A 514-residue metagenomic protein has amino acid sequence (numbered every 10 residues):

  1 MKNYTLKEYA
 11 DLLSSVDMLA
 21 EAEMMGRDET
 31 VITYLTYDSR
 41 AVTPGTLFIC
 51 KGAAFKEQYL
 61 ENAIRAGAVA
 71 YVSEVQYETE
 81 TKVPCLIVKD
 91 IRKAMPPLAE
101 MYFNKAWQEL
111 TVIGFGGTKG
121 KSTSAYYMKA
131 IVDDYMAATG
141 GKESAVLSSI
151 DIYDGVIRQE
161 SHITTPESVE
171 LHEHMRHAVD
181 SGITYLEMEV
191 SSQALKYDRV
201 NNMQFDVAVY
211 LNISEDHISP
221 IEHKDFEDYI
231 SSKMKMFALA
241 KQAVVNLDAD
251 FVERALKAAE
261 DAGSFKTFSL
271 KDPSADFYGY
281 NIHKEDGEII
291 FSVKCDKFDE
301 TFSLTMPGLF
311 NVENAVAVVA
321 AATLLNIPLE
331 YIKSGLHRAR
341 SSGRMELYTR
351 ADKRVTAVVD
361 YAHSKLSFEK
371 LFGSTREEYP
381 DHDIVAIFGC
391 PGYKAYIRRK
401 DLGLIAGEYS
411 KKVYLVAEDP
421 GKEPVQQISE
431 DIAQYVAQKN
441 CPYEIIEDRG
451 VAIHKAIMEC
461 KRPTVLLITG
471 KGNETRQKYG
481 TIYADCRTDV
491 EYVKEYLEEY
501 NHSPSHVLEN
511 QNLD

Functional and structural regions predicted by a protein language model:
M1-M18, P44-L47, A53, S264 (+4 more regions): ATP-dependent carboxylate-amine ligase
M1-P97, M101, Y278-Y280, S303 (+3 more regions): N-terminal leader/targeting and accessory segments in enzymes
L47, A70, V207, Q242 (+1 more regions): Well-ordered beta-strand positions
E57-S73, C85-A94, D206-L211, E227-S232 (+3 more regions): A short, gly/pro- and small-residue-rich
V69-T79, S148-D151, L247-F251, L270-K271 (+1 more regions): Short, polar loop motifs at secondary-structure junctions
S73, K89, S148, V190 (+4 more regions): Short loop/edge segments at beta-strand edges and connector loops that shape dinucleotide/nucleotide cofactor-binding
E78-T81, D180-S181, K196, D206-A357 (+3 more regions): Acidic, Mg2+-coordinating active-site environments of NTP-dependent enzymes
M95-A243, L247, F251-S264, Y379 (+1 more regions): Phosphate-binding loop of NTP-binding sites
